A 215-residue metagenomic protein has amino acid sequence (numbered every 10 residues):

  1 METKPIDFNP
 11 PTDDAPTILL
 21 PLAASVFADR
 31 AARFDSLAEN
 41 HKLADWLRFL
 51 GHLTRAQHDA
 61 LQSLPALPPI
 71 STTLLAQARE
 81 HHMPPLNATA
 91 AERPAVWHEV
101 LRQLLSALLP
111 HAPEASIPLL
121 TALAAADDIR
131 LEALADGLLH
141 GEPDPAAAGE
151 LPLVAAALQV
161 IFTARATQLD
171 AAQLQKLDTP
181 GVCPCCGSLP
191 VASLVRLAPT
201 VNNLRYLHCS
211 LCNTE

Functional and structural regions predicted by a protein language model:
M1, P5-N9, D13-T17: Extended, compositionally biased alpha-helical segments that mediate assembly or anchoring
N9, N40, N87, N202-N203 (+1 more regions): Detector for Asparagine
D13-D170: N-terminal alpha-helical interaction blocks
A164-E215: Cys/His-clustered metal-coordination modules, chiefly Zn-binding fingers
